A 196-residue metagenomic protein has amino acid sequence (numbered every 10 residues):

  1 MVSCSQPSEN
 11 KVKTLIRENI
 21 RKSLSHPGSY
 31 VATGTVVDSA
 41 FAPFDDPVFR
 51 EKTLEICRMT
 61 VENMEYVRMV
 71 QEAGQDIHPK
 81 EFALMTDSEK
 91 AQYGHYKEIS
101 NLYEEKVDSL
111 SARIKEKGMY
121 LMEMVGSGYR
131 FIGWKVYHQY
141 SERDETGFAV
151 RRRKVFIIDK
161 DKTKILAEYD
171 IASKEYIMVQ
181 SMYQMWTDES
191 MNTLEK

Functional and structural regions predicted by a protein language model:
M1-S3: Sec-dependent bacterial lipoprotein signal peptides
S5-K196: Cystatin/cathelin-like cysteine-protease inhibitor module
